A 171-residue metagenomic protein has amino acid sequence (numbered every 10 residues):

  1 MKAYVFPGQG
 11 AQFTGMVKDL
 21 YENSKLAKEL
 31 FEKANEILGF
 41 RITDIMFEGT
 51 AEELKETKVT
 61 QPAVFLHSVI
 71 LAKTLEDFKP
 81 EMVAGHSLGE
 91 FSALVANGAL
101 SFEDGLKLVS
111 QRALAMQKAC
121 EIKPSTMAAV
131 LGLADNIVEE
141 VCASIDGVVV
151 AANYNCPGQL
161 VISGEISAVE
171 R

Functional and structural regions predicted by a protein language model:
M1-K2, T126: Residues that mark the start of a beta-strand
K2-A84, I162: Helix-rich "cap/lid" substructures immediately adjacent to catalytic or cofactor-binding pockets
Q9-A11, L38, N97-R171: Alpha/beta catalytic cores of group-transfer enzymes, especially the acyltransferase/condensing modules of polyketide
G15, D19, K33, I70 (+5 more regions): Alpha-helical scaffold segments in soluble metabolic enzymes
K25, E32-K33, L66, I70 (+4 more regions): A broad detector of short, well-ordered amphipathic alpha-helices that serve as recognition/interaction surfaces
G49-T50, S87, V109-R112: A general structural motif at alpha-helix termini
V83-H86, A152: Structural motif
H86-V95, A99-L100: Glycine-rich nucleophile elbow surrounding the catalytic serine of serine-hydrolase chemistry
